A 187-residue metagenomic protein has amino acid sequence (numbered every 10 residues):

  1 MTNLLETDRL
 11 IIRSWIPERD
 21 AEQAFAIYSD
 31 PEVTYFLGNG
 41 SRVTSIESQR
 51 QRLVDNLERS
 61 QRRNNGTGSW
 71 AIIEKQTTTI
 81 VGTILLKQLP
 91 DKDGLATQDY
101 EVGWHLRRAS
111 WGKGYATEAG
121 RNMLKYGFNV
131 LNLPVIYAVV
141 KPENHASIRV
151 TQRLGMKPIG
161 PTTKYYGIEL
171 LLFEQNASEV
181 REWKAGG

Functional and structural regions predicted by a protein language model:
M1-A109, Y126, V130, K157-G160 (+1 more regions): GNAT-family acyltransferases
V33-T34, I72, V81, A116 (+2 more regions): Hydrophobic aliphatic residue packing
W104-H105, W111-N129, H145-R153: Conserved acetyl-CoA-binding loop-helix of GNAT-fold acetyltransferases
V130-V139: Conserved GNAT acetyl-CoA-binding A-motif
V135, N144-L154, E182-G186: Contiguous, function-dense segments enriched for cysteine-driven chemistry and partner/ligand-binding capacity
V139, G155-P158: Compositionally biased, intrinsically disordered/low-complexity regions enriched for serine, proline and threonine
